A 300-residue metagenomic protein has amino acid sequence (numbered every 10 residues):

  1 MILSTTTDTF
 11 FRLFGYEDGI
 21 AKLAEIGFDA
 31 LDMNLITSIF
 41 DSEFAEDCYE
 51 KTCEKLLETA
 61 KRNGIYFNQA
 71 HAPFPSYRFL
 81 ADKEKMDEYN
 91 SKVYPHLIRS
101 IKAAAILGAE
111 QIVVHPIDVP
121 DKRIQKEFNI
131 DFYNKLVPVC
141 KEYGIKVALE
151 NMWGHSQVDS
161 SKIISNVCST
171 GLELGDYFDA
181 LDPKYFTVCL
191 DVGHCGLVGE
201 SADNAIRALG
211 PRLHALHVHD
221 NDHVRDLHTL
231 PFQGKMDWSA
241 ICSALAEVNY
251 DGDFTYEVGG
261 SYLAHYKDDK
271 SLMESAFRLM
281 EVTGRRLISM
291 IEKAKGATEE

Functional and structural regions predicted by a protein language model:
M1-S4, R12-D29, K61, G108 (+2 more regions): Histidine-acidic metal/acid-base catalytic patches
M1-T7, Q69-D82: N-terminal small/glycine-rich loop or linker at the start of catalytic domains across soluble metabolic enzymes
T9-F11, L35-T37, P73-S76, P116-P120 (+4 more regions): Active-site-proximal loop/turn and secondary-structure-junction residues that shape catalytic pockets, frequently
G19, L56, S100, L136 (+1 more regions): Aromatic/hydrophobic pocket-lining residues that form π-stacking "cages" and hydrophobic walls in ligand
I26, L31-F40, Q69-Y77: Short, conserved active-site loops that position catalytic residues or coordinate cofactors/metal ions across diverse
D32, Q69, V113, A148 (+2 more regions): Conserved beta-strand positions in the central sheet of alpha/beta enzyme cores
N34-L57, P120: Glycine-rich, proline-tolerant flexible connector loops at the mouths of alpha/beta enzymes
K61-Y66, Y77-T187, L197, E274-V282: Active-site acidic/histidine proton-transfer and metal-coordination neighborhood in alpha/beta enzyme cores
